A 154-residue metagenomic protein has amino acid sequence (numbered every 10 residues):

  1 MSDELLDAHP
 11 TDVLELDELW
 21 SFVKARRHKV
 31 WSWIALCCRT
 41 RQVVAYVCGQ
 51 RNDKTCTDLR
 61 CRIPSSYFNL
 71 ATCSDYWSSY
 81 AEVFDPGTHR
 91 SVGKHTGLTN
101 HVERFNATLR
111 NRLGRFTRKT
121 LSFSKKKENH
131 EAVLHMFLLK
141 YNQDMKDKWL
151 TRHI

Functional and structural regions predicted by a protein language model:
M1-I154: Residue-level recognition of single "structural anchor" positions that define or cap local secondary structure
